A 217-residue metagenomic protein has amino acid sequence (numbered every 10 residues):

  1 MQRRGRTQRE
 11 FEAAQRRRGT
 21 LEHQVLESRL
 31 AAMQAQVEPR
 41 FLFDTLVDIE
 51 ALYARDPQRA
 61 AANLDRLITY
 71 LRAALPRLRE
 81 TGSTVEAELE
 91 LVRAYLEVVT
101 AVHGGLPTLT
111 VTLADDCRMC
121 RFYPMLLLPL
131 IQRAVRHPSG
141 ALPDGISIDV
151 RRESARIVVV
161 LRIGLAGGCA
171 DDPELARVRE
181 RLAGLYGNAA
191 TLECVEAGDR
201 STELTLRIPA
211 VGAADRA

Functional and structural regions predicted by a protein language model:
M1-E193, S201-E203: Two-component histidine phosphotransfer core
T205-R207: Short, low-order "capping/linker" segments at domain edges
V211-A217: C-terminal end segment of the histidine kinase catalytic
